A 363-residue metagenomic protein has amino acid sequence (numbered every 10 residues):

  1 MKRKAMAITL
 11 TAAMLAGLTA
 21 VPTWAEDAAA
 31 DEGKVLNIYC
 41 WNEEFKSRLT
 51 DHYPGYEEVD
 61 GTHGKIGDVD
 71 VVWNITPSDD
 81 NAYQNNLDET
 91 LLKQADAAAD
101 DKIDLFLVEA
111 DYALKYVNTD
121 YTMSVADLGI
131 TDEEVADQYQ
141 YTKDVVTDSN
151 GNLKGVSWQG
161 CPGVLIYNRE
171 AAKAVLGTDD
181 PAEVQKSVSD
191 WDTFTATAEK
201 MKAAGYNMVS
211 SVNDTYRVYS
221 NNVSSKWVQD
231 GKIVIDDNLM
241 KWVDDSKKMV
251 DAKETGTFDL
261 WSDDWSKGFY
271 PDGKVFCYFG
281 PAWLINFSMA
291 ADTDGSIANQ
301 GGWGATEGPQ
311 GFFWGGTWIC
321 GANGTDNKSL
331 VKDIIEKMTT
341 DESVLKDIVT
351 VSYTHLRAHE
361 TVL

Functional and structural regions predicted by a protein language model:
R3, A7, P22-L114, D132 (+1 more regions): Conserved N-terminal structural module of periplasmic/extracytoplasmic solute-binding proteins
L10, M14, L18-T19: Hydrophobic core
K34, G67, L92, D292-Y353: Extracytoplasmic/periplasmic substrate-recognition and gating elements
T76-E89, S189-T193, F258-G268: Short helix-initiation/N-cap motifs at beta->coil->alpha
N81-Q84, A99, F106-V164, D192-T195 (+1 more regions): Hinge/lid segment of periplasmic solute-binding proteins
A126-Q138, E183-S189, S225-W242, K248 (+3 more regions): Short, solvent-exposed loop/beta-turn-alpha elements that line the ligand-binding surface or hinge of extracytoplasmic
T193-K202, G231-D263, G302: Glycine-centered hinge/linker elements that transmit conformational signals in sensory and ligand-binding systems
T354-T361: Conserved small/polar residues in nucleotide/adenosyl-binding loops
